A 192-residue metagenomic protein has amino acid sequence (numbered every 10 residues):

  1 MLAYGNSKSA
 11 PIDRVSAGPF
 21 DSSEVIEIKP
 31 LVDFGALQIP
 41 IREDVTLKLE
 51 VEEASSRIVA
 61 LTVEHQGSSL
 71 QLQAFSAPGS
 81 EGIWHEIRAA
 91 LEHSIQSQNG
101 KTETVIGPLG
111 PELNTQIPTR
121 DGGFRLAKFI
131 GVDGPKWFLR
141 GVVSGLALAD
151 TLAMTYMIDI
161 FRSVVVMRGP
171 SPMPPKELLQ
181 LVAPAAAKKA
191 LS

Functional and structural regions predicted by a protein language model:
L2-F34, Q38-R42, T46-R125, W137-L139: Conserved polar/disulfide-associated segments of primarily extracytoplasmic proteins
V45, V142-S192: Surface-exposed amphipathic alpha-helical segments
L126-G131: Hydrophobic/aromatic beta-strand elements that line small-molecule binding cavities or substrate pockets in beta-rich
V132-K136: A short, structured loop/turn motif at beta-sheet edges
